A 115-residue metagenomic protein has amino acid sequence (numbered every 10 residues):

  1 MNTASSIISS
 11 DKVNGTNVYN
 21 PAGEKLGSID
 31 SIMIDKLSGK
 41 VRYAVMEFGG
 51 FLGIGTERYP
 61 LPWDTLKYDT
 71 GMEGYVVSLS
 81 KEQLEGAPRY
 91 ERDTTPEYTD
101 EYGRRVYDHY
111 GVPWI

Functional and structural regions predicted by a protein language model:
M1-I115: Peripheral interaction segments used for macromolecular assembly
